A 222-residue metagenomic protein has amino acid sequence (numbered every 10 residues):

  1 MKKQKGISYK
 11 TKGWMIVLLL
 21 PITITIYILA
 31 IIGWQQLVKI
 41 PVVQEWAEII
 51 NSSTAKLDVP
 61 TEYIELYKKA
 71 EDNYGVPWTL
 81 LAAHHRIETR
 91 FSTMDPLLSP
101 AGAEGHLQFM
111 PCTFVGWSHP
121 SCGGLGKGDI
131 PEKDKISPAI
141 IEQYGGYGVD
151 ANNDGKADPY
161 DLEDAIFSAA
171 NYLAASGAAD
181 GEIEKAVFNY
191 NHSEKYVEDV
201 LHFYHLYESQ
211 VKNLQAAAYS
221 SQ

Functional and structural regions predicted by a protein language model:
M1-G13: N-terminal Lys/Arg-rich, disordered targeting/topogenic segments
K5-I7, Y27, L107: Intrinsically disordered, low-complexity regions enriched in Ser/Pro/Gly/Gln/His and often acidic
W14-I32: Hydrophobic membrane-insertion alpha-helices, especially the h-region of bacterial N-terminal signal peptides
V38-Q222: Catalytic glycan-binding domains that act on GlcNAc-containing polysaccharides
